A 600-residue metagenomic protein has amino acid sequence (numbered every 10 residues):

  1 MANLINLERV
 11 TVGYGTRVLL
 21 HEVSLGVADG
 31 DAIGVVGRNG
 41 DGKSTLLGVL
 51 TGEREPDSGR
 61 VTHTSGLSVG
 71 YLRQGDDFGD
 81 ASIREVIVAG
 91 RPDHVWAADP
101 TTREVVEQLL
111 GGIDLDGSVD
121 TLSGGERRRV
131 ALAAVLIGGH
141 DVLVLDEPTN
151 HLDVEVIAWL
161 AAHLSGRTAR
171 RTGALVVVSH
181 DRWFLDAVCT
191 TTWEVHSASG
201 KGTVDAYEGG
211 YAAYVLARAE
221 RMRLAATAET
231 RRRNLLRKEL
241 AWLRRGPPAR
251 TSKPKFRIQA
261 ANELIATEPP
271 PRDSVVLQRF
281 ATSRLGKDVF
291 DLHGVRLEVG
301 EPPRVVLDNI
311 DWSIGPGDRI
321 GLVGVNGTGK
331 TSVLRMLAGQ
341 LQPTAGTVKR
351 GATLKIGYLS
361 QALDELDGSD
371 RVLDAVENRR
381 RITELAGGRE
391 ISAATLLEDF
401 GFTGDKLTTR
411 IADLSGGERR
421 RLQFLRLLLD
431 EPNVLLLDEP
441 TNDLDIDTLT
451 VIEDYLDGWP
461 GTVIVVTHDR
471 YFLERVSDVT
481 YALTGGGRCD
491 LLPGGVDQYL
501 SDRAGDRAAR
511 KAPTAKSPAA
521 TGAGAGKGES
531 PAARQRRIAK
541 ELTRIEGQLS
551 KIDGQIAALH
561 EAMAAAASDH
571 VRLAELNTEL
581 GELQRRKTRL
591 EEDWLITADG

Functional and structural regions predicted by a protein language model:
M1-T227, A281-E529, Q535-G600: ABC ATP-binding cassette signature C-motif
N39, K255, L277-Q278: Acidic, polar-rich N-terminal leader regions of halophilic archaeal proteins
R167, A217-R250, P254-A260, L264-E268: Intracellular alpha-helical coupling/juxtamembrane segments of multi-pass membrane proteins
E239-P248, V276-T282, F290: Alpha-helical coupling/stalk and coiled-coil linker elements that connect catalytic or binding modules and transmit
R272-S274, G346: Active-site phosphate-binding and catalytic loops of NTP-dependent enzymes
